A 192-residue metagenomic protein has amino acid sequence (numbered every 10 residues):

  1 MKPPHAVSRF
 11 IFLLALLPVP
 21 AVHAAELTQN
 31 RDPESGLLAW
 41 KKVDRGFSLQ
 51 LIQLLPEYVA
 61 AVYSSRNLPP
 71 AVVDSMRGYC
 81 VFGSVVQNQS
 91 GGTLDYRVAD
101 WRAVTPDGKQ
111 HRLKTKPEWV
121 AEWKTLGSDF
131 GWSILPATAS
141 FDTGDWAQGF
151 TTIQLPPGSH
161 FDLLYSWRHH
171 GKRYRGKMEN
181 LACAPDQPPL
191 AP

Functional and structural regions predicted by a protein language model:
M1-V7: N-terminal secretory signal peptides that target proteins for export/translocation
R9-V19: Bacterial N-terminal signal peptides
A24-P192: Conserved functional micro-motifs across diverse proteins
